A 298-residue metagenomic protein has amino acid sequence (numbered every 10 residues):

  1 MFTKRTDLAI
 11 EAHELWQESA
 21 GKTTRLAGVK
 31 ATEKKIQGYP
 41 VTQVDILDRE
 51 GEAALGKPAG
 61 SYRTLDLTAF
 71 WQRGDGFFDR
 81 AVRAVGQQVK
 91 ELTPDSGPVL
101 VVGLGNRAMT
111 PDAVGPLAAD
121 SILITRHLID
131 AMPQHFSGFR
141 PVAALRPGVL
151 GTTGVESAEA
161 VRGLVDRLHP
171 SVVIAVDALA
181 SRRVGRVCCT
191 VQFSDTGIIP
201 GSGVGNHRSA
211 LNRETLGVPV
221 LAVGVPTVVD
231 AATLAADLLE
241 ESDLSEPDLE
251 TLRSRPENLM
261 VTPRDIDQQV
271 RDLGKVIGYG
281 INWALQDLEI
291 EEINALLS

Functional and structural regions predicted by a protein language model:
M1-A59: N-terminal amphipathic/basic leader segments beginning at the initiator methionine
E50-P94: An N-terminal, well-structured beta->alpha segment
G60, G76, R80, A84 (+5 more regions): Conserved active-site and cofactor/substrate-binding residues in soluble primary-metabolism enzymes
D66-T68, P98-M109, A144-G148: Short glycine-rich or small-residue beta-strand-to-loop segments that form or flank ligand, phosphate, metal/Fe-S
L104-D112, G151, A178-R182: Gly/Ser/Thr-rich loops at beta-strand to alpha-helix junctions that form or flank small-molecule/cofactor-binding
N106-R140, A144: Glycine-rich phosphate/diphosphate-binding loop of Rossmann-like nucleotide-binding domains
S137-V165, H169: A structural-propensity feature for long, helix-poor, extended segments
L145-R146, A175-S298: A structural signal for small-residue-enriched, beta-sheet-centric alpha/beta enzyme cores and oligomeric scaffold folds
